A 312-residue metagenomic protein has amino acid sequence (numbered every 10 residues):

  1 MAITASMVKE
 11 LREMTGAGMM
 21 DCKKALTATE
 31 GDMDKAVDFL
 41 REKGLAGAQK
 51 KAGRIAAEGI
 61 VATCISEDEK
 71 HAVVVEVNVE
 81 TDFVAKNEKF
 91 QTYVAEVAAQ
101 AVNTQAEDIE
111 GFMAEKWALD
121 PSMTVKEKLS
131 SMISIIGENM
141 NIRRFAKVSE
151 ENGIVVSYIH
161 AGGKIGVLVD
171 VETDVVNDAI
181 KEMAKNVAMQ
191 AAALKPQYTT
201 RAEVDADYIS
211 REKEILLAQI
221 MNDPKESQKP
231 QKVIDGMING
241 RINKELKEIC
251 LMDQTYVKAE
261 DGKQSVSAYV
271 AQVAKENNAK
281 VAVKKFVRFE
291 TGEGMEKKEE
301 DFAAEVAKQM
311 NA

Functional and structural regions predicted by a protein language model:
A2-A312: N-terminal assembly/interaction segments in proteins that build large macromolecular machines
